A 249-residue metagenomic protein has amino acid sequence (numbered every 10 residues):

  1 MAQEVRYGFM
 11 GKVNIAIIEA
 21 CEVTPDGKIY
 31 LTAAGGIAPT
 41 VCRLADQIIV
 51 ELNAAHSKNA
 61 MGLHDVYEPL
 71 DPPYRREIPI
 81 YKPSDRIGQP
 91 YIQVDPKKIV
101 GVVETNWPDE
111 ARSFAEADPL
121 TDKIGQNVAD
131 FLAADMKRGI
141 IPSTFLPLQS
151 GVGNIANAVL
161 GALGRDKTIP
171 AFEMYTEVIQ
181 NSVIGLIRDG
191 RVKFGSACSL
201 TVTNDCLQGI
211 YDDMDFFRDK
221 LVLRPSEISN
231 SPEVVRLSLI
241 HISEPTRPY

Functional and structural regions predicted by a protein language model:
M1-D212, F216-E227, R247: Metallocofactor- and cofactor-centric catalytic cores in central/energy metabolism, strongly enriched
S226-R236: Active-site/ligand-binding-proximal alpha/beta "capping" segment
I240-Y249: Single conserved hydrophobic/aromatic residue that forms the stacking wall/gate of nucleotide- or nucleobase-binding
